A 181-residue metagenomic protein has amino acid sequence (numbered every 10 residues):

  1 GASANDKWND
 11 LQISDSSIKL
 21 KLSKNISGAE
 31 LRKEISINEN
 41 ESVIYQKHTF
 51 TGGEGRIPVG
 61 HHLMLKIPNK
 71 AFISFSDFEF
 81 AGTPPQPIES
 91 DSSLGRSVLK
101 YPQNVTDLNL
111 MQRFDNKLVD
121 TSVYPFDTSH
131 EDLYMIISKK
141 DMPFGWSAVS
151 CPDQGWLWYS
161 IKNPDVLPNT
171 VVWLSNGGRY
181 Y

Functional and structural regions predicted by a protein language model:
G1-N40, S74: Extended, loop-rich substrate-binding clefts of extracytoplasmic carbohydrate-active enzymes
A2-A4, A29, S42, P58-G60 (+3 more regions): A sequence-composition feature that detects small, non-aromatic residues
N5-N9, S16-K21, H62, L133-I136 (+2 more regions): Intrinsically disordered, low-complexity boundary segments flanking structured domains
D15, G53, Q154: Residue-level marker of positions within ordered structural domains that often coincide with functionally constrained
L22-I67: Acidic, contiguous internal or C-terminal segments within carbohydrate-active enzymes that form a structured patch used
R56-I57, K66, K70-Y181: A contiguous, surface-exposed recognition patch within enzymatic or periplasmic domains that forms
